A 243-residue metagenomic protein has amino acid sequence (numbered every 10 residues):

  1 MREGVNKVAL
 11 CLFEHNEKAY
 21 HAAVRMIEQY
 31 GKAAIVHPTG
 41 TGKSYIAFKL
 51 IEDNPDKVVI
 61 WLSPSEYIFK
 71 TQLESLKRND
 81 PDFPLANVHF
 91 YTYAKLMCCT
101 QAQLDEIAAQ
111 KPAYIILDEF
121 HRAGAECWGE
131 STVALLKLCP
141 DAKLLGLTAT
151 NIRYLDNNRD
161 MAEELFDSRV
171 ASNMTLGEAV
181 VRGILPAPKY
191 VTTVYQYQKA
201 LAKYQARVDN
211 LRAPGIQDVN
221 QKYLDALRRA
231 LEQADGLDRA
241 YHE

Functional and structural regions predicted by a protein language model:
R2-V36: Conserved pre-motif I regulatory segment
K32-A34, V58-I60, V88, Y114: Residue-level preference for the first positions of well-ordered beta-strands
T39-K77: Conserved Walker A/P-loop ATP-binding site and its immediately adjacent core in helicase/helicase-like ATPase domains
S63, L117, T148, D238-E243: Short beta-strand/turn micro-motifs composed of small residues that flank or help shape donor/cofactor-binding pockets
E66-I68, A94-M97, R122, A149-Y154 (+2 more regions): Conserved nucleotide-binding/hydrolysis micro-motifs of P-loop NTPases
F69-K111: Inter-Walker segment of RecA-like/P-loop motor cores
Y93, D105-I152: SF2 helicase catalytic motif II
D156-E243: Interdomain helical connector at the RecA1-RecA2 junction of SF1/SF2 helicase-like NTPases
